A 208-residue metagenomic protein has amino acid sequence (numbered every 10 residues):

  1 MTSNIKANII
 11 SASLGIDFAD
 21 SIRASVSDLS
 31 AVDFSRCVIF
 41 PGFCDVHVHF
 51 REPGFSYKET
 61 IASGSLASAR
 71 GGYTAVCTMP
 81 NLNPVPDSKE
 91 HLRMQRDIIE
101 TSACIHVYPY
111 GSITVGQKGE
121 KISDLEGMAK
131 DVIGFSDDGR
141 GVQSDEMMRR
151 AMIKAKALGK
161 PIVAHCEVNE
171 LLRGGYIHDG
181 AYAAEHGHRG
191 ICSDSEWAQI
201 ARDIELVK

Functional and structural regions predicted by a protein language model:
M1, S25, I98-S102, G127-M128: Short, conserved catalytic or adaptor-binding loops enriched in Gly and charged residues
M1-S30: N-terminal metal-binding scaffold of metallo-dependent hydrolase/deaminase domains
S30, F34-C37: Extended, non-globular alpha-helical segments
F34, V46-F50, D138, C166: Generic detector of well-ordered alpha-helical packing
C37-S102: Metal-associated gating/positioning segment near the N- to mid-region
V46-E59, L82, Y108-K121, E185-D194: Active-site mouth loops of central-metabolism enzymes
S63-P86, A103-V115, A129-Q143, G159-E167 (+1 more regions): Divalent metal-dependent hydrolysis catalytic cores, especially in the metallo-beta-lactamase
K121-K208: Histidine/acidic residue-rich metal-binding segments in metalloenzymes
